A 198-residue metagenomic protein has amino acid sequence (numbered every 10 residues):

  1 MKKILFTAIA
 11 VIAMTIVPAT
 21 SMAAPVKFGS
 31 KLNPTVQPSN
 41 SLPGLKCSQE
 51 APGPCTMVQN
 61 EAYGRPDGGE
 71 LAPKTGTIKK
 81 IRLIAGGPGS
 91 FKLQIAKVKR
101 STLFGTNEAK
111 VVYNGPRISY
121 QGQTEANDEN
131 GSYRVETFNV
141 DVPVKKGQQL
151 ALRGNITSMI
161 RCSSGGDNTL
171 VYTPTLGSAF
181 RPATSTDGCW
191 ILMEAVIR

Functional and structural regions predicted by a protein language model:
K3-I12: Sec-dependent N-terminal signal peptides
I4-L5, P18, G76, Q94: Residue-level detector of intrinsically disordered/flexible regions characterized by low predicted structural confidence
F6-T7, A19, G64, Y133: A near-ubiquitous, low-amplitude feature marking generic local secondary-structure context
M14-M22: C-terminal segment of classical bacterial N-terminal signal peptides
A23-V111, P116-R117, V140-Q149, R153-R198: Beta-sheet-rich sandwich/jelly-roll-like modules and their strand-loop junctions
I118-S132: Short proline/glycine- and polar residue-rich coil/turn motifs
Y133-D141: Exposed aromatic-hydrophobic patches
